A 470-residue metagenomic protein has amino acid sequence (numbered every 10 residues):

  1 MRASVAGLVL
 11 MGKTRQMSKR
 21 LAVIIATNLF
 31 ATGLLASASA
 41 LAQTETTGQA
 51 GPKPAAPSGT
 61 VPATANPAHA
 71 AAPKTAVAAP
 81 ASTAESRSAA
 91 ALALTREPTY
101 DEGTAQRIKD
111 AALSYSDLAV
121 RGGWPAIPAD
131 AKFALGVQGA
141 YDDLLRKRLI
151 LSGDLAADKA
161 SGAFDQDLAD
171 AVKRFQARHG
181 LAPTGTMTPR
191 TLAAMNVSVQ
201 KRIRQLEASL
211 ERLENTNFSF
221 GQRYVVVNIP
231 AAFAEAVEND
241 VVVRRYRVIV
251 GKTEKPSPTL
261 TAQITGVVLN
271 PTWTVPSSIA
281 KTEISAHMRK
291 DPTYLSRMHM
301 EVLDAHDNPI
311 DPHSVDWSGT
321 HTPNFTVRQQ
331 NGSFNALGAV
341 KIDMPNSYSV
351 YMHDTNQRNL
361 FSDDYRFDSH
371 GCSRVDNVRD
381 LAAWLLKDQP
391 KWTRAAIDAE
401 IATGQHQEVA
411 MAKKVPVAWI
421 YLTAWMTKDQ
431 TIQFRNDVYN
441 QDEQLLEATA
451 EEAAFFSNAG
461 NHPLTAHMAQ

Functional and structural regions predicted by a protein language model:
M1-K19: N-terminal secretory signal peptides that target proteins for export/translocation
G7, G12, G33, G48-G51 (+1 more regions): Residue-identity detector for glycine
V9, K13, T27-L29, A65: N-terminal regions of proteins, emphasizing targeting and processing segments when present
R20-F30: Sec-dependent N-terminal signal peptides
S37-S39: N-terminal signal peptide c-region/cleavage motif recognized by signal peptidases
L41-A182, P189-Q470: Well-ordered beta-sheet/strand-loop patches within structured domains
